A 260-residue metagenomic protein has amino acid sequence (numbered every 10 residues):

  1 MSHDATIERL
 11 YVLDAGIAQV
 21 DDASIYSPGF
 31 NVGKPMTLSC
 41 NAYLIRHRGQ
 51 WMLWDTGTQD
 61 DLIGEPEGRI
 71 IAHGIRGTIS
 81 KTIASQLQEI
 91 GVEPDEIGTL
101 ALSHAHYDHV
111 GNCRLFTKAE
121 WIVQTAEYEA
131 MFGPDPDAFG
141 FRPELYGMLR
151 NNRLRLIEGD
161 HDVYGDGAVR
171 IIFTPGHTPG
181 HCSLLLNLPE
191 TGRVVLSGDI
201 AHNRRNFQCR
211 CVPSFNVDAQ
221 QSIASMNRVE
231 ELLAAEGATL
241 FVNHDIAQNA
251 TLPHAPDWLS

Functional and structural regions predicted by a protein language model:
M1-K81, S85, E96, T191-G198 (+1 more regions): Metallo-beta-lactamase
H3-D4, I75-E96, Q124-F173, Q221-G237: Metallo-beta-lactamase
I7, I17-D21, R204-R210, A255-S260: Acidic, His/Gly-rich catalytic cores of divalent-metal-dependent hydrolytic chemistry
Y11-L13, A101, I122, R155 (+2 more regions): Hydrophobic/aromatic beta-strand patches that form the interior of the parallel beta-sheet core in alpha/beta enzyme
Q59-E65, E144-L149, G159-P175, P179-F241 (+1 more regions): Metallo-beta-lactamase
E67-V123: Active-site metal-binding motif and surrounding structural segment of the metallo-beta-lactamase
Y107-C113, G180, A250-S260: Short, electropositive alpha-helical surface patch
E120-T125, L196-G198: Short hydrophobic/aromatic-enriched beta-strand-loop microsegments
